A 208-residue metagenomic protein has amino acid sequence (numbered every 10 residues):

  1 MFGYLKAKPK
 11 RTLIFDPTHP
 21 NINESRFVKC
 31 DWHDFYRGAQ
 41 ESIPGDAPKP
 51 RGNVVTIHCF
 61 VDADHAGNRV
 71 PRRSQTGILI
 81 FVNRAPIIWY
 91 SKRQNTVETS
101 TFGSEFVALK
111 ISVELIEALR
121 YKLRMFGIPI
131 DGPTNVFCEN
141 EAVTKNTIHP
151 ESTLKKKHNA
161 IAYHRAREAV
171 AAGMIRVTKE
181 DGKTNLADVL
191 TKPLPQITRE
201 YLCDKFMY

Functional and structural regions predicted by a protein language model:
M1-Y208: Divalent metal-binding acidic/histidine catalytic loops
